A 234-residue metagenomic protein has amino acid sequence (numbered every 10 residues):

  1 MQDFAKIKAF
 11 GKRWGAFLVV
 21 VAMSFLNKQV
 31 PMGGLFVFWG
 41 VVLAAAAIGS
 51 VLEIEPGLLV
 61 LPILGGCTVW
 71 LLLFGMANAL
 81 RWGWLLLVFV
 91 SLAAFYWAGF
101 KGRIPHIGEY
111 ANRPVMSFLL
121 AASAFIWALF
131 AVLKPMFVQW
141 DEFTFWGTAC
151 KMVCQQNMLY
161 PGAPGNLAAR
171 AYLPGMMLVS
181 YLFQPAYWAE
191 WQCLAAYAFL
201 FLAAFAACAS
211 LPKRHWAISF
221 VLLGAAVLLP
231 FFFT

Functional and structural regions predicted by a protein language model:
Q2-Y110: Membrane-embedded, hydrophobic transmembrane alpha-helices
A16-Q29, A94-F95, P114-W140: Transmembrane signal-anchor helices characteristic of membrane glycosylation enzymes that use polyprenol
S24, V30, S219-T234: Aromatic- and kink-enriched transmembrane "portal" helix at the membrane-lumen/periplasm boundary that abuts
M32-G33, Q192-F199, L229-T234: Membrane-embedded glycan-lipid processing machinery
M76-A79, K134-V138, F232-T234: Membrane-interface helix caps and helix-loop-helix hairpins in membrane proteins
V88-A93, N112-L120, L167-Y181: Juxtamembrane/interfacial segments around transmembrane helices
G108-L120, S219-A225: Cytoplasm-facing juxtamembrane segments at the starts of transmembrane helices in multi-pass membrane proteins
F125-L223: Active-site lumenal/periplasmic loops and adjacent helix-entry segments of GT-C-fold, multi-pass membrane
